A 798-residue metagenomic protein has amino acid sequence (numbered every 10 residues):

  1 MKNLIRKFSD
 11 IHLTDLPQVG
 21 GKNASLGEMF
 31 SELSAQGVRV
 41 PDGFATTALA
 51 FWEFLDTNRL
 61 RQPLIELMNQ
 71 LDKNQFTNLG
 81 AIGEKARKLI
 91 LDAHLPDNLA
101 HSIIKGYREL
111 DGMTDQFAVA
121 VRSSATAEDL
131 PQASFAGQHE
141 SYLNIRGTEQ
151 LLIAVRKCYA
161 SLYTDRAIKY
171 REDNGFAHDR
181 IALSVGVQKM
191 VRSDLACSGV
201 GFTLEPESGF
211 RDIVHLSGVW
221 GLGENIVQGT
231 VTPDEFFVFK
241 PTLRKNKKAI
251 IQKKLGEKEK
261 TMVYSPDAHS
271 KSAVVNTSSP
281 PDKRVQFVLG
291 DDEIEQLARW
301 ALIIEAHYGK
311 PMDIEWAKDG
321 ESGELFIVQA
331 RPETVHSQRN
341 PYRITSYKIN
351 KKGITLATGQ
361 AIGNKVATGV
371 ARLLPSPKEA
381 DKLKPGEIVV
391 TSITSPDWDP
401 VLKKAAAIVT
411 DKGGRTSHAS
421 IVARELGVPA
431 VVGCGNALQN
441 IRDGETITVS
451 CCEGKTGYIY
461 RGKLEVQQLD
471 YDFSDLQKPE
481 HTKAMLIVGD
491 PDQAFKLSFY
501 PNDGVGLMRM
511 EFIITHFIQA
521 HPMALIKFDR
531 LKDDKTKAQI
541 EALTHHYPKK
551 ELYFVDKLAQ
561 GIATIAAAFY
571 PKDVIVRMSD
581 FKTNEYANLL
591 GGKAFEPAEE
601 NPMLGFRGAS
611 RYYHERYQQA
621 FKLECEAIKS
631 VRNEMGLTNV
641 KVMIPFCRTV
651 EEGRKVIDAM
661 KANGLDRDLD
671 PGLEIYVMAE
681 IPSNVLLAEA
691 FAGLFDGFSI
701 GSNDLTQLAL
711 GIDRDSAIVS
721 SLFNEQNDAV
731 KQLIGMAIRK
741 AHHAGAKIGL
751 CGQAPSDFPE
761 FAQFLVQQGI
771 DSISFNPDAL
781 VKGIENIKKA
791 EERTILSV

Functional and structural regions predicted by a protein language model:
M1-G186, L195, R284-D292, W300 (+12 more regions): N-terminal beta-alpha lobe that positions the nucleotide/phosphoryl donor in ATP/NTP-coupled carboxylate activation
M68, L79-I82, I103, G175-F176 (+7 more regions): Long, charged amphipathic helices and adjacent flexible linkers at domain junctions
D115-A118, A125-F135, E140, R180-S184 (+4 more regions): Conserved alpha/beta-domain cores
A136-K169, S193-H269, V328-Q360, K404-D411 (+6 more regions): Extended active-site and interfacial segments that coordinate phosphate-rich ligands in large catalytic machineries
G137, G309-T334: Conserved metal-phosphate-binding beta-hairpin within the catalytic cores of diverse ATP-dependent phosphoryl-transfer
I213-D313, K318, A357-K365, T391 (+6 more regions): Conserved catalytic alpha/beta cores of large enzymes that bind or transform nucleotide phosphates and polynucleotides
E321, V335-S337, A357-Q360, K365-I388 (+2 more regions): Acidic, glycine-rich flexible loop/linker segments
